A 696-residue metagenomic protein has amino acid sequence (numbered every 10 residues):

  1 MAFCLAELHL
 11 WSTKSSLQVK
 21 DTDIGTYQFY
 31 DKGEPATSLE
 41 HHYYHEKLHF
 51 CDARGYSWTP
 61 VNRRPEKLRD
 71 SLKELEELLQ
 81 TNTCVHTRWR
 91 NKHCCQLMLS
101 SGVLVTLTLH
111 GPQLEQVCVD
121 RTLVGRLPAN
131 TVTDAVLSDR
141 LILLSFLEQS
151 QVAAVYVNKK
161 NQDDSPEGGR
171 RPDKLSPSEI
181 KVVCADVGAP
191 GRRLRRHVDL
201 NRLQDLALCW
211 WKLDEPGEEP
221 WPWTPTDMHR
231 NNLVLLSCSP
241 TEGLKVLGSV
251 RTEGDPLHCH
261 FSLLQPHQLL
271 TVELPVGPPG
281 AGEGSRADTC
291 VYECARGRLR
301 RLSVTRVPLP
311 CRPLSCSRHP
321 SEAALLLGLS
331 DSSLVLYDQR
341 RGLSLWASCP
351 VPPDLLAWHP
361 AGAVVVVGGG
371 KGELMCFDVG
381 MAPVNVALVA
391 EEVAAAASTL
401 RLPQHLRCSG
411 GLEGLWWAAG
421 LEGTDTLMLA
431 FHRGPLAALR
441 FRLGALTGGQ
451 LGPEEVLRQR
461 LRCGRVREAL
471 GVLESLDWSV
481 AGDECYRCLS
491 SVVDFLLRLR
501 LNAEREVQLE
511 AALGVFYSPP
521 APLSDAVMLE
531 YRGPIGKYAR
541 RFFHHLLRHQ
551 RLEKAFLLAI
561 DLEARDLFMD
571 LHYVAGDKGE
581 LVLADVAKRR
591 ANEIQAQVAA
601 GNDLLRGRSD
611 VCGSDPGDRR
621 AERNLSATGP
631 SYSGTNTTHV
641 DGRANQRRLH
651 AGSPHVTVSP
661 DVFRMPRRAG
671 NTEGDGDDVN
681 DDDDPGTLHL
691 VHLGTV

Functional and structural regions predicted by a protein language model:
M1-V364, G369-W416, A438-V456, R460 (+1 more regions): WD40-like beta-propeller blades
G280-E283, L326-G328, V366-G368, M375 (+4 more regions): Extended alpha-helical assembly domains of large eukaryotic scaffold proteins
